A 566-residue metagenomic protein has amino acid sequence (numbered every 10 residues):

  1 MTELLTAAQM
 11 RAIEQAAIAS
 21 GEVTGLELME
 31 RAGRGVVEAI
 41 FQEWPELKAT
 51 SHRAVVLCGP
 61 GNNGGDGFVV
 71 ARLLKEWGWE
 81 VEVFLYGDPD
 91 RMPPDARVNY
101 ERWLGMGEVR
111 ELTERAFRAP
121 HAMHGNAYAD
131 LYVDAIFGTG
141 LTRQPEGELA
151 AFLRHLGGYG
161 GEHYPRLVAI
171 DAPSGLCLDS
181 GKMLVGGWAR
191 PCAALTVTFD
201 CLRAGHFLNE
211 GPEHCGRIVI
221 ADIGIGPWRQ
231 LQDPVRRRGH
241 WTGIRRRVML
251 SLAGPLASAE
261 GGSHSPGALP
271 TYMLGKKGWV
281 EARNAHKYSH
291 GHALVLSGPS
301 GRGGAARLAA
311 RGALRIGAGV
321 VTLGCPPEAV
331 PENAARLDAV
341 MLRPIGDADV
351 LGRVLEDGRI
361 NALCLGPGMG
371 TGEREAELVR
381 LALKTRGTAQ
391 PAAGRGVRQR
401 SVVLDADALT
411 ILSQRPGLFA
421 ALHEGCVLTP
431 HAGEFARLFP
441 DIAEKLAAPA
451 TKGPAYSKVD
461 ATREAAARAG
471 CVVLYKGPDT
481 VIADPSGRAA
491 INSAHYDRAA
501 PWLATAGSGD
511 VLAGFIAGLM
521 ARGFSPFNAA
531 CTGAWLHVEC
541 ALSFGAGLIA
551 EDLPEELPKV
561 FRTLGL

Functional and structural regions predicted by a protein language model:
M1-Y86, P93, R97, L195 (+3 more regions): Small-residue (G/A/S/T)-rich helix-start motifs and N-terminal tracts that mark the onset
E38-G138, T142-I170, R386-P391: Nucleotide and nucleotide-moiety/phosphate-recognizing core
P89, G138-R143, C177, M183 (+3 more regions): Short strand->helix junction
F117, A172-L178, A204, A348-V350 (+1 more regions): Short acidic loop-to-helix transition motifs that present clustered carboxylates
N126-D130, R190, D357-G358, A421-L422: A short, aliphatic-rich alpha-helical micro-motif
A129-L131, I136-R247: Internal gly/pro-rich beta-alpha loop/helix module that stabilizes soluble enzyme cofactors or their anionic handles
